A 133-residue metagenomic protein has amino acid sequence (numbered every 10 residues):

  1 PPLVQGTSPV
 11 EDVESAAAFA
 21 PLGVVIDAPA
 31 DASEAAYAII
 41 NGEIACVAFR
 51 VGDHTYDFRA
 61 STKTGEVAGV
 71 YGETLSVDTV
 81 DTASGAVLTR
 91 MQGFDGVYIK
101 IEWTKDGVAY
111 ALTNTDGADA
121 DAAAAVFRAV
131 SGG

Functional and structural regions predicted by a protein language model:
P1-K105: Short, solvent-exposed recognition patches
D106-G133: Surface-exposed amphipathic alpha-helical segments
